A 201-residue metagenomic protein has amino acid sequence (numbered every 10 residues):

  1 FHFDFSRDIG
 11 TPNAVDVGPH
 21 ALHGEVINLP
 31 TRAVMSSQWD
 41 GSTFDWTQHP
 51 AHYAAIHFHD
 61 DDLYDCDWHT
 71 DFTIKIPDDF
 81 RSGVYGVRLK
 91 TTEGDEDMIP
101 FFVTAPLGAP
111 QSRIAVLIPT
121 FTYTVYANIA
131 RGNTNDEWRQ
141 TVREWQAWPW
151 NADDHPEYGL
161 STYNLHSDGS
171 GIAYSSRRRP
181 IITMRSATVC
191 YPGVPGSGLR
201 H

Functional and structural regions predicted by a protein language model:
F1-H52: Extracytoplasmic low-complexity segments
H2, H69-T73, S82-V84, E96-M98 (+4 more regions): Extracellular structured ligand-interaction cores
D4-D8, V17, K90, T104 (+1 more regions): Structured loops at beta-to-helix junctions and adjacent beta-edge loops in soluble globular domains
P12-P19, V26-N28, G86-V87, D97-P100 (+1 more regions): Short, solvent-exposed loop/turn and secondary-structure capping segments
I56-V103: Ligand-binding face of N-terminal immunoglobulin V-set domains in extracellular IgSF glycoproteins
V103-V125: Low-complexity, Pro/Ser/Thr- and charge-rich linker/hinge segments at domain boundaries
T120, R131-W138: Extracytoplasmic strand-loop-helix segments at the start of, or within, the mature domains of secreted/periplasmic
N135-H201: Catalytic cores of extracellular degradative/oxidative enzymes
